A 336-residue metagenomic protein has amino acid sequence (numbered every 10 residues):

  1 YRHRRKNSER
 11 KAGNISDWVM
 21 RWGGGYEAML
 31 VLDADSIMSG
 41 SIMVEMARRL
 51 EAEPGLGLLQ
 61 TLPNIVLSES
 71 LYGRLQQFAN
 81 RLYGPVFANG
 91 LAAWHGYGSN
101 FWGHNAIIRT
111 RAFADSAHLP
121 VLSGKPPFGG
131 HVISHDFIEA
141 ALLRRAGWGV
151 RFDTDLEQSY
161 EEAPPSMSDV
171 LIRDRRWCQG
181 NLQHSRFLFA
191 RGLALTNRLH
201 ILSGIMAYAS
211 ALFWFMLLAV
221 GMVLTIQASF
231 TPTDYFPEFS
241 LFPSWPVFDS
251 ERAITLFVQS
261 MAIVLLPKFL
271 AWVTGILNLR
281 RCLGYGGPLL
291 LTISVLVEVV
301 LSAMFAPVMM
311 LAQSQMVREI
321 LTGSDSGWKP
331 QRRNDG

Functional and structural regions predicted by a protein language model:
Y1-R191: Internal catalytic domains of large membrane-associated glycosyltransferases
G96, A163-G336: Basic/Trp-rich segment in TM-proximal cytosolic loops or flexible interdomain/linker regions
